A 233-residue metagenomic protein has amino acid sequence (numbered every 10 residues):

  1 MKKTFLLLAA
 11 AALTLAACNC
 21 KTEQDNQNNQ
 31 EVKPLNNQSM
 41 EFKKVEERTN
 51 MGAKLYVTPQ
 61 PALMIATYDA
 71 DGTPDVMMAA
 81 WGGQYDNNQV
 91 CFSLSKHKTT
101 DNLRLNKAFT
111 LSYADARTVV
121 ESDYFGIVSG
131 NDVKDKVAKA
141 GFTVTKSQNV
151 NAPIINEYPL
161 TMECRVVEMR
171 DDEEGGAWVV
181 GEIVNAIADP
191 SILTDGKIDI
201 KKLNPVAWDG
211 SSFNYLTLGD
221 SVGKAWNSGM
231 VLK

Functional and structural regions predicted by a protein language model:
M1-T4: Positively charged n-region of N-terminal signal peptides that target proteins for export
L6-A11: Sec-dependent N-terminal signal peptides
A12-L13, I192: Alpha-helical transmembrane segments and their juxtamembrane interfaces
L15-N19: C-terminal motif of bacterial Sec signal peptides marking the signal peptidase cleavage site
N26-K233: Basic, polyanion-binding surface patches
